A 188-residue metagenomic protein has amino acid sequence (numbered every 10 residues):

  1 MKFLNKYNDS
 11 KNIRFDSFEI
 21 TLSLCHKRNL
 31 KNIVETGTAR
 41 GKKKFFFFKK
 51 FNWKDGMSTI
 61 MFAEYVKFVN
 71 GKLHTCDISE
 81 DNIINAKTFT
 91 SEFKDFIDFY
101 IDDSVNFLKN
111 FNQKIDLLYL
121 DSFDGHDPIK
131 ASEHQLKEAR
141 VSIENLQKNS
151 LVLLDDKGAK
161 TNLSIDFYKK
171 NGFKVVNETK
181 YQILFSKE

Functional and structural regions predicted by a protein language model:
M1-E188: A short alpha-helical cap/connector motif
